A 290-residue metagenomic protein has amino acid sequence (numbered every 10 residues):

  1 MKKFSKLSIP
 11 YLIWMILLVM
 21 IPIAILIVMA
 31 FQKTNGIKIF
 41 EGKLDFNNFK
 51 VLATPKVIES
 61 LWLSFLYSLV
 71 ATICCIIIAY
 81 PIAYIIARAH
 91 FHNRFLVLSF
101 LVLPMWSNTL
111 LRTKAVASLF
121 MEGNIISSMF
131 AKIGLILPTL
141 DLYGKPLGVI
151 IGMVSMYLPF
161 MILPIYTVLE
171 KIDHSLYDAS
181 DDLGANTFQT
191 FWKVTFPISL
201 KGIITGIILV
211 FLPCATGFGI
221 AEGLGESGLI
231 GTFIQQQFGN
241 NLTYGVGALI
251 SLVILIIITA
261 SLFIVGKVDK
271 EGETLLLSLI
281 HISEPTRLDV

Functional and structural regions predicted by a protein language model:
K3-N35, L52-T139, Y143-E170, V194 (+3 more regions): Membrane-water interface segments at the C-terminal ends of transmembrane alpha-helices in multi-pass inner-membrane
K38-G42, S118, G217-L242: Glycine-rich helix-loop "coupling/hinge" segments at transmembrane-helix boundaries in multipass transporters
L44-A53: A short amphipathic helical element positioned immediately N-terminal to and/or at the very start of a transmembrane
L44-D45, G123, V168-D178, T187 (+3 more regions): Transmembrane helix boundary and interhelical loop/hinge segments in multi-pass membrane proteins
L183-G184, P197: Glycine/proline-centered hinge or cleavage motifs at structural transition points of membrane proteins
G266-L276: Membrane-interface capping segments at transmembrane-helix boundaries
I280-V290: Single conserved hydrophobic/aromatic residue that forms the stacking wall/gate of nucleotide- or nucleobase-binding
